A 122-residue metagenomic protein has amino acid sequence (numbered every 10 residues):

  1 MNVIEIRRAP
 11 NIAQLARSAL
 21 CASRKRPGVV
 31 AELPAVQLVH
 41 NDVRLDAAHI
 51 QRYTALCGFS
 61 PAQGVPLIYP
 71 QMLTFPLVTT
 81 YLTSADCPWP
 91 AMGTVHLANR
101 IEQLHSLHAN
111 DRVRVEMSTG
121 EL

Functional and structural regions predicted by a protein language model:
M1-H96: Hot-dog-fold acyl-thioester-processing enzymes
T94-L122: Hydrophobic beta-sheet segments that form the core/acyl-binding groove of ACP/CoA-dependent acyl-chain-processing
